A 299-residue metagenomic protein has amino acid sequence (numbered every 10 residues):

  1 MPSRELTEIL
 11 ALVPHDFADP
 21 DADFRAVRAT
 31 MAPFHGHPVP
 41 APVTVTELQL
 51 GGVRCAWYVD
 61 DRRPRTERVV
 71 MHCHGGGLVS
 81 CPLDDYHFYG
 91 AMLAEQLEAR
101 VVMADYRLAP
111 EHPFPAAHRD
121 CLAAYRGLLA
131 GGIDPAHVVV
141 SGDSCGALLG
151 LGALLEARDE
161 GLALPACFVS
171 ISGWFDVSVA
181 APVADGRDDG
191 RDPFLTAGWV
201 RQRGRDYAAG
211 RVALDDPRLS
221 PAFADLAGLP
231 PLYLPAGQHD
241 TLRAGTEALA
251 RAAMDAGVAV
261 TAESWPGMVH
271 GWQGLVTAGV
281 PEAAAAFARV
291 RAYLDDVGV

Functional and structural regions predicted by a protein language model:
M1-R63, R201, P281, V299: A glycine/proline-hinged amphipathic helix-loop "lid/cap" segment that gates access to hydrophobic ligand pockets
D23, A136-H137, L151-V299: Alpha/beta hydrolase fold serine-hydrolase catalytic domain that processes acyl esters and thioesters
E67-G75: Short beta-strand element of the alpha/beta-hydrolase
V69, E98-V102: A fold-wide structural signal in alpha/beta-hydrolase
H74-V79, H239: Active-site glycine-rich loops that stabilize anionic/oxyanionic intermediates across multiple enzyme folds
G77, R107-P113, F175, V269: Alpha/beta-hydrolase active-site loop signature
P82-L83, Y89, M103-H137, A278-A283: Catalytic nucleophile-loop/oxyanion-hole region of alpha/beta-hydrolase and closely related hydrolase-like folds
G142, G146, G150: Gly/Ala-rich beta-loop-alpha elbow adjacent to hydrolase catalytic centers
